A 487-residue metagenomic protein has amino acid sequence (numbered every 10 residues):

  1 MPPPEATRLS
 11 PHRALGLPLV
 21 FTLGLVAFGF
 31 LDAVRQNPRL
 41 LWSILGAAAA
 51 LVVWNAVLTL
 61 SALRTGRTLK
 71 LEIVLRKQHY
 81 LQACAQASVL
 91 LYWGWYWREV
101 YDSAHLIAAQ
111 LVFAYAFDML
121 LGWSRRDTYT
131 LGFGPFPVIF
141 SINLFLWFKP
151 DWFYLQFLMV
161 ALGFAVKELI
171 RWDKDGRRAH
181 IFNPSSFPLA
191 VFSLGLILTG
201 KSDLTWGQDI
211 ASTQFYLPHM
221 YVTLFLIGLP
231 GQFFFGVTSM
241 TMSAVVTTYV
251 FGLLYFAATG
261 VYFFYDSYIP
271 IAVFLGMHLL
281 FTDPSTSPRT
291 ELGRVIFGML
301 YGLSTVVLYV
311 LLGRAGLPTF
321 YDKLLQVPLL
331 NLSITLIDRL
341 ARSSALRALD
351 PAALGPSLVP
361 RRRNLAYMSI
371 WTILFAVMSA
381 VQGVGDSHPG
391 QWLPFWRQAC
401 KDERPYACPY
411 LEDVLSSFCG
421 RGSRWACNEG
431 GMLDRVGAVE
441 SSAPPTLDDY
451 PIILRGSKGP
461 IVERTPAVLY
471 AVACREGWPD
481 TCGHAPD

Functional and structural regions predicted by a protein language model:
P2-W123, V381: N-terminal signal-anchor module of multipass membrane proteins
Q36-G46, F215-H219, T241, F263-I271 (+2 more regions): Loop-to-transmembrane alpha-helix initiation sites
W54-L71, A114-D127, L162-R178, F225-F235 (+1 more regions): C-terminal ends of transmembrane helices
E72-L81, T128-V138, L155-L158, R178-L189 (+3 more regions): Cytoplasmic-side transmembrane-helix entry/capping segments in multi-pass membrane proteins
S124-T213: Membrane-interface helix-loop-helix junctions at boundaries between adjacent transmembrane segments
P188, L196-Y249, L253, A257: Internal active-site segments that recognize and position negatively charged phosphoryl groups and nucleotide moieties
L358-V384: Internal/C-terminal transmembrane anchor helices
E403-P405, S416, G422-R424, G430 (+4 more regions): Short helix-capping/linker turns of helical repeat alpha-solenoids
